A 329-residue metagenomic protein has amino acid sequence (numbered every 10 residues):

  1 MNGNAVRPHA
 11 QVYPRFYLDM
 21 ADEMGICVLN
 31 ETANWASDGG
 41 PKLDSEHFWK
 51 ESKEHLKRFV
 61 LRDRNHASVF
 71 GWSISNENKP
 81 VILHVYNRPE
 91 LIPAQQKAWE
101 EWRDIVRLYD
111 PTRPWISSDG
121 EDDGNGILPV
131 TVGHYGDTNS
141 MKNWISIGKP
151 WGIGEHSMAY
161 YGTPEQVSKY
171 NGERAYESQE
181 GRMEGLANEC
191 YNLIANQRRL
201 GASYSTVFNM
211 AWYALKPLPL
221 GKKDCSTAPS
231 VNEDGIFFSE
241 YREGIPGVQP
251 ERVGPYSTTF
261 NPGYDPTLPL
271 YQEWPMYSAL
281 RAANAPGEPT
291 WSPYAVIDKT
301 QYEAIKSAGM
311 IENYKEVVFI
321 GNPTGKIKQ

Functional and structural regions predicted by a protein language model:
A5-A279, I297-D298, I305, K315: Substrate-binding/catalytic cleft of secreted carbohydrate-active enzymes, primarily glycoside hydrolases
R281-Q329: Surface beta-strand/loop "capping" patches
